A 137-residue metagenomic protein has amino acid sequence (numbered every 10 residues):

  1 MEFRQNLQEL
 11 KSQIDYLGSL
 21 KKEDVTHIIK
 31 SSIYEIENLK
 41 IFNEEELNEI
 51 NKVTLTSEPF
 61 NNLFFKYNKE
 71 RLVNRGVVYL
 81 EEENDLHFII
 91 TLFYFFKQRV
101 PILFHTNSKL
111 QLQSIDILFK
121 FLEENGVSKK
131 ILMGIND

Functional and structural regions predicted by a protein language model:
M1-E81, L86-H87, F93-I115, F121-S128: N-terminal Rossmann-like NAD(P)+-binding subdomain of aldehyde/semialdehyde dehydrogenases
L132-D137: Short acidic-hydrophobic, aromatic-tinged amphipathic segments that line or gate anion-handling sites
